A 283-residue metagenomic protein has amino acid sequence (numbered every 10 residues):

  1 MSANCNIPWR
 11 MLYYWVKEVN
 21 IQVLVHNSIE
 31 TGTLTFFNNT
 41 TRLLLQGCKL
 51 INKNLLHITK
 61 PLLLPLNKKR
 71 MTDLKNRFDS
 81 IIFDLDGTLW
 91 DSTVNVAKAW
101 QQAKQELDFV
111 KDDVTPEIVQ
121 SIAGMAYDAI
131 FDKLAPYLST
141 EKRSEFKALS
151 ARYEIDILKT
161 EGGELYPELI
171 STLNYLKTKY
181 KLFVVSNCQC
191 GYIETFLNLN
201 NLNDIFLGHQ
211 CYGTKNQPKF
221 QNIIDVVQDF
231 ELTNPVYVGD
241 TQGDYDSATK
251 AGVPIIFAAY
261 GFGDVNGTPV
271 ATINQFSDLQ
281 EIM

Functional and structural regions predicted by a protein language model:
N39-F83: Non-catalytic pre-domain segments flanking phosphatase-related domains
M71-F78, C190, E194-M283: Asp-based, Mg2+/Mn2+-dependent phosphohydrolase catalytic module
T72-E117: Active-site neighborhood of HAD-like aspartate-dependent phosphohydrolases
K98, E106-L138, P167: Alpha-helical substrate-recognition element adjacent to the catalytic core
D132-I170: Metal-dependent phosphoesterase signature
I157-V184, F220: Short, acidic loop-to-helix structural element flanking the phosphoryl-transfer center in phosphate-processing enzymes
T172-L197, Y212: Substrate-recognition element of Asp-dependent hydrolases with the DxDx(T/V) motif
